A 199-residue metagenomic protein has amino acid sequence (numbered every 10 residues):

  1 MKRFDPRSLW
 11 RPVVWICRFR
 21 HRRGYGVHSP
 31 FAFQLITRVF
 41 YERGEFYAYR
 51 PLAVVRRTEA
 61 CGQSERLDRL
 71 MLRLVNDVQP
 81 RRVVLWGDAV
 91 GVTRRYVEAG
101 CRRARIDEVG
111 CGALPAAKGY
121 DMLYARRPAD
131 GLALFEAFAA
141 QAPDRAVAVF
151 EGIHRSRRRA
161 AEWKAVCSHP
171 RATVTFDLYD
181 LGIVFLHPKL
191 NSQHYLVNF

Functional and structural regions predicted by a protein language model:
M1-D144, H154-F199: A short alpha-helical cap/connector motif
